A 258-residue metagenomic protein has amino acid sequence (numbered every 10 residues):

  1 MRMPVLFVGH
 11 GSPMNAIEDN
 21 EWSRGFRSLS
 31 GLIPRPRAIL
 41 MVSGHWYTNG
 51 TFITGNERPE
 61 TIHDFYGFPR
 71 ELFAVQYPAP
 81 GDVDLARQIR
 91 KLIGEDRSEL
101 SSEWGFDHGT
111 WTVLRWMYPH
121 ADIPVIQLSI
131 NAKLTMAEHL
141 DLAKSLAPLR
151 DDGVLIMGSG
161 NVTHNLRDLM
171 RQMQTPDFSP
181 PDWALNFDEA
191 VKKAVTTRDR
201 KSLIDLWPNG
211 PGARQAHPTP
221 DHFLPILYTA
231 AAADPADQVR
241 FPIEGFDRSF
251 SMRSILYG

Functional and structural regions predicted by a protein language model:
M1-R97: A short aromatic-anchored loop/beta-hairpin motif
P4-V8, A38-S43, L128, L149-V162 (+1 more regions): Beta-strand elements within well-structured catalytic alpha/beta cores of enzymes that handle phosphate/sulfate esters
L6-F7, D64-P69, Y118-I126, D205: Short, basic/glycine-rich phosphate-binding loops at helix/coil junctions that contact nucleotide phosphates
G9-S12, S129-A132, W207: Short, histidine-centered active-site or binding-site loop motifs used for metal coordination, general acid-base
G44-T48, R58-P59, F106-L114, V162-T163: Short glycine-enriched loops at secondary-structure junctions
L72-P80, S102, S129-M136, A213: Flexible, glycine/proline-enriched loop segments at strand-loop-helix junctions that form or flank small-ligand binding
A86-L140, S145: Internal, conserved structured core segments that host functional sites
K91, P124, A132-L134, L140 (+2 more regions): Surface-exposed, charge/polar-rich loops and edge strands
